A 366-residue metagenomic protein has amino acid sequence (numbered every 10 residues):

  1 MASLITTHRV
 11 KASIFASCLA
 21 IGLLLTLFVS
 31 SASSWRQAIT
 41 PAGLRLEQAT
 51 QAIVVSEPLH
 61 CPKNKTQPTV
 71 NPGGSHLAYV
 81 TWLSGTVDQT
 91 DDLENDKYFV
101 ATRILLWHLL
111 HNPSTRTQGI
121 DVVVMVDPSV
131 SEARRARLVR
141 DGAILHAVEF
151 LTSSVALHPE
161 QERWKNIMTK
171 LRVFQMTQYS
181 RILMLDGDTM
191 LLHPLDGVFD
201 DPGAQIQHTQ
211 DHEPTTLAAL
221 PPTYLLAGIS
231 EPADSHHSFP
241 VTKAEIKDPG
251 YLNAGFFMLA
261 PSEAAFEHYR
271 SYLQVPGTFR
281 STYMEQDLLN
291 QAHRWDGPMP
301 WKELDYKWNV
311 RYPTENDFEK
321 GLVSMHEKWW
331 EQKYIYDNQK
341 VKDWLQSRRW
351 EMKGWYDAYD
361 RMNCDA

Functional and structural regions predicted by a protein language model:
A2-A366: Glycosyltransferase catalytic domains, chiefly GT-A lineage
